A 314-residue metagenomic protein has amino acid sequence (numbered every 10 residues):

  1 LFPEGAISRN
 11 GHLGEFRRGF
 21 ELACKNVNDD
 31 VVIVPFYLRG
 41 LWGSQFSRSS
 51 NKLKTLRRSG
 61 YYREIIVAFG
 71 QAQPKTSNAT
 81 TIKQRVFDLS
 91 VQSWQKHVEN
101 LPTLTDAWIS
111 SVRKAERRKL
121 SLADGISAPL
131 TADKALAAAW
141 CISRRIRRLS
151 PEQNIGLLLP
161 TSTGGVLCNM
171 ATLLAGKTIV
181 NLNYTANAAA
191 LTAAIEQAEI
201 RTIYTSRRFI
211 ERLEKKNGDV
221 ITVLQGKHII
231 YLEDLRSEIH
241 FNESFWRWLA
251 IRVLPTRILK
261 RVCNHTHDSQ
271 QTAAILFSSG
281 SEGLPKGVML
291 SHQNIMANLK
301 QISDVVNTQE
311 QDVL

Functional and structural regions predicted by a protein language model:
A6-S77: A cross-family acyltransferase "interaction/gating" segment
E21, K25, A135-I142, P255 (+1 more regions): Conserved structural elements of the adenylate-forming
D106-T131, L149, A273-L276: AMP-dependent adenylate-forming
E116-R118, I229-F277, L284, D304-V313: Conserved pre-ATP/AMP-binding loop-to-beta segment of ANL
L120-L149, Q153-M170, N187-T192, A250-V253 (+1 more regions): Conserved AMP-binding/adenylate-forming core of the ANL superfamily
A128-K134, H265-H267, A273-A297: Conserved AMP-binding A3 loop
I155, T172, I203, T272 (+2 more regions): Conserved S/T- and glycine-rich ATP-binding loop of Class I adenylate-forming
L174-W248: Structural core segment of the AMP-binding/adenylate-forming
